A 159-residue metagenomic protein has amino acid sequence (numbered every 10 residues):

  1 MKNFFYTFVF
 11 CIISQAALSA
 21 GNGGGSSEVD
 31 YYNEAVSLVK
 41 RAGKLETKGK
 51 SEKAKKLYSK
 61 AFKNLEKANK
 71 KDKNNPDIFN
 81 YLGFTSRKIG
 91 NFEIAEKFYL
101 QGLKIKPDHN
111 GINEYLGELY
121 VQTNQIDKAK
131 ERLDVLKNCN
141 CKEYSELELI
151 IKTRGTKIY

Functional and structural regions predicted by a protein language model:
N22-D30, K130-Y159: Terminal, low-structured helical/coil segments at or just beyond the last alpha-helical repeat
K71, I105, L136-C139: Structural marker of alpha-solenoid helical repeat scaffolds
N75, H109, C141-Y144: Residue-level recognition of tetratricopeptide repeat
